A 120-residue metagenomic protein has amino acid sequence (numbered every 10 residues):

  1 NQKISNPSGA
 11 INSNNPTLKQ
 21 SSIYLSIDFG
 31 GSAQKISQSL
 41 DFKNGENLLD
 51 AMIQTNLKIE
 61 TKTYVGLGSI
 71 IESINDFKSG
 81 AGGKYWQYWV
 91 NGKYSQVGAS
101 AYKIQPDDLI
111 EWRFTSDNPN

Functional and structural regions predicted by a protein language model:
N1-N120: Ubiquitin-like/PB1-type beta-grasp interaction modules and other compact soluble beta-rich domains
